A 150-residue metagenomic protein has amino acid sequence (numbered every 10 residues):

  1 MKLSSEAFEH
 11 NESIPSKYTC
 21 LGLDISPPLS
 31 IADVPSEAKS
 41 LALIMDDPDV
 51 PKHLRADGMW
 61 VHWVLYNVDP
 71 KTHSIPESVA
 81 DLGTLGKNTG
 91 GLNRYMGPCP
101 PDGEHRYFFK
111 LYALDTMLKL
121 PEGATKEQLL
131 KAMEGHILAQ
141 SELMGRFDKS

Functional and structural regions predicted by a protein language model:
M1-S150: N-terminus-centered regions that define maturation/targeting leaders and the start of the first functional domain
